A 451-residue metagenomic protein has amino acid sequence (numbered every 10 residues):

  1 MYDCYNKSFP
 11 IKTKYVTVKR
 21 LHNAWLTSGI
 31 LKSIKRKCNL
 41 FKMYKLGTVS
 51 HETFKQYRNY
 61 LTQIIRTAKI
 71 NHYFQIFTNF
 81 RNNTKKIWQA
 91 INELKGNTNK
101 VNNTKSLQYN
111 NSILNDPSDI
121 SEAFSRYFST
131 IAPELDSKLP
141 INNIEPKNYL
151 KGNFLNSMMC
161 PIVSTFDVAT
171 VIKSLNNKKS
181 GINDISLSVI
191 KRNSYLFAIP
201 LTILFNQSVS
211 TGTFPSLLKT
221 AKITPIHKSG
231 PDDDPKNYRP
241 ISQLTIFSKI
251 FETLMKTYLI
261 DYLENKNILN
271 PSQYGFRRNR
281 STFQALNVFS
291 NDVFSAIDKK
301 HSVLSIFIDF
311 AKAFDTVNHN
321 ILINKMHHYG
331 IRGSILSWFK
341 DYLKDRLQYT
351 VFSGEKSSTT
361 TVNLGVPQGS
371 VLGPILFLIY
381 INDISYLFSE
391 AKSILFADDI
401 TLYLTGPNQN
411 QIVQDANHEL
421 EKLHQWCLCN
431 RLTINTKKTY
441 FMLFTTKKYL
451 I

Functional and structural regions predicted by a protein language model:
D3-N23, L46-V163: Basic/polar low-complexity segments
K37-T48, L404: Secondary-structure edge/capping motif, primarily at the C-terminal ends of alpha-helices and the immediately following
T78-R81, E145, K222, N435-K447: A glycine-rich phosphate-binding loop feature that marks nucleotide/adenosyl-phosphate handling sites
F128, F154-V366: Conserved pre-catalytic core of RNA-dependent polymerases
M158, G354, H418, T433-I451: Short, conserved micro-motifs composed of acidic
G181, T220-I223, R239, Q273 (+6 more regions): Catalytic palm active-site di-aspartate
M255-Q273, D298, P374-L404: Active-site palm subdomain of RNA-directed nucleic acid polymerases
K312-Y329, T401-Q425: Catalytic palm subdomain of template-directed nucleic-acid polymerases, centered on the conserved carboxylate motif
